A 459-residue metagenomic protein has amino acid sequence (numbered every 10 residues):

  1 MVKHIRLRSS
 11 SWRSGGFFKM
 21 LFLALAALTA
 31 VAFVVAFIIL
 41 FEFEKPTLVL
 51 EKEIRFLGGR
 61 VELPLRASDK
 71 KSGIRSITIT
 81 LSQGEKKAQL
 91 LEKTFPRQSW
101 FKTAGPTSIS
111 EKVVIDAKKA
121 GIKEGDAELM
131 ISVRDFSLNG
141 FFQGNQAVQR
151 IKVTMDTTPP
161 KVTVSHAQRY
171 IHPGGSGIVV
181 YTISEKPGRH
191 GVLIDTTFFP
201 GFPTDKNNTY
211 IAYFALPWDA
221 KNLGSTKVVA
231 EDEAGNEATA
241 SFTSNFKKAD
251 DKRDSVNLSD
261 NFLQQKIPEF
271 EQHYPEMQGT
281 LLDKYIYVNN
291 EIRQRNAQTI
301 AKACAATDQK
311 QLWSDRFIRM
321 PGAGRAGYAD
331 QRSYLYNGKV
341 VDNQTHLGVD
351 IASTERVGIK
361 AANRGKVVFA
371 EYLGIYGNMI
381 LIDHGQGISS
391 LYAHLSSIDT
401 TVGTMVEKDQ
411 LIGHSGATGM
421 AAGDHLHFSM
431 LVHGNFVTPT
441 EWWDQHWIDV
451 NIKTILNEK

Functional and structural regions predicted by a protein language model:
R6-L23, T47-F56, P64-I151, G188-E237: Long, low-complexity serine/threonine/glycine- and acidic-rich segments characteristic of extracellular
A30-V49, Q143-K161: Proline/serine/threonine-rich low-complexity linkers at boundaries of modular beta-sandwich domains
I54-G59, R169-G175: Short, solvent-exposed loop/linker segments at the N-terminal edge of repeated beta-sheet extracellular domains
R60, D126-E128, V148, H166 (+10 more regions): Extracytoplasmic
E62-K70, A167, G175-S184: Short edge beta-strand/loop segments characteristic of extracellular beta-sandwich folds
I171-P173, L193, F202-R253, N363 (+4 more regions): Contiguous, well-folded functional domains in the mature portion of proteins
S176-I183, R189-G327, L335: Non-catalytic extracellular/periplasmic "stalk" and linker regions immediately N-terminal to catalytic or recognition
D315-E458: Catalytic cores of peptidoglycan-degrading enzymes
